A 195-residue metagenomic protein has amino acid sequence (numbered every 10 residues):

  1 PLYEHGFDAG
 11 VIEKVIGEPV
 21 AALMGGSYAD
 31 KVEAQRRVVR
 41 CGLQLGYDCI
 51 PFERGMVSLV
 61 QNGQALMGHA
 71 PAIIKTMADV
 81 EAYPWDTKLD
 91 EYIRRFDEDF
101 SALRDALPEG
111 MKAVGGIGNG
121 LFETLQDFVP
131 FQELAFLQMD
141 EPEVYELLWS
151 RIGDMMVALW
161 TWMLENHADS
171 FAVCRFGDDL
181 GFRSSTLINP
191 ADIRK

Functional and structural regions predicted by a protein language model:
P1-K31, D48-F52, A65-K195: Active-site loop segments of alpha/beta catalytic cores
A34-G63: Glycine-rich, N-terminal phosphate-binding loop and its surrounding beta-alpha-beta segment
